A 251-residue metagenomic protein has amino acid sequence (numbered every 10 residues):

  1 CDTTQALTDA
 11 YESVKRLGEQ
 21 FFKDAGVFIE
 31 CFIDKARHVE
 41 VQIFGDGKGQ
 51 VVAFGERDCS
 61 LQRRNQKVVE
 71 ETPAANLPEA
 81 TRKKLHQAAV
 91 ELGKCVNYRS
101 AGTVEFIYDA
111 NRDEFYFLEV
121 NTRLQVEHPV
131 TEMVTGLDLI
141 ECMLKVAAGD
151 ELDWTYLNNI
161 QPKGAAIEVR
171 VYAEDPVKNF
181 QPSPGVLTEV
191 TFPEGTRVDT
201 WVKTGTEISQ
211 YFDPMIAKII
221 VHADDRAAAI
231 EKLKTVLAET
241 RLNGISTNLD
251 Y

Functional and structural regions predicted by a protein language model:
C1-Y251: ATP-dependent carboxylate activation and anion-phosphoryl transfer catalytic cores that bind Mg-ATP to form
